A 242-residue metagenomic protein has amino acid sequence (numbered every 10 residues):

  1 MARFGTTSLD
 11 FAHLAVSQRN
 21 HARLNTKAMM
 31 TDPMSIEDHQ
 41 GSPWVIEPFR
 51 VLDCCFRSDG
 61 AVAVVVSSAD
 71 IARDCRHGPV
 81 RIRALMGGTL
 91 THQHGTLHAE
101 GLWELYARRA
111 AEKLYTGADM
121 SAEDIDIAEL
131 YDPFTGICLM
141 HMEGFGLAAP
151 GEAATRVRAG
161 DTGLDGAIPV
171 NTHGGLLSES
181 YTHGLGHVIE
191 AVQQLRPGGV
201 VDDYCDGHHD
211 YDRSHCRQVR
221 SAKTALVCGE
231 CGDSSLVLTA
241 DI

Functional and structural regions predicted by a protein language model:
M1-P48: Glycine-rich, mobile lid/loop segments that gate access to catalytic sites or pores
M1-T7, A110-D124: Phosphate/pyrophosphate-binding loops at sites that engage ATP/ADP/AMP, CoA/4′-phosphopantetheine, polyphosphate
T6-D10, N25-M30, P79, S121-D124 (+1 more regions): Flexible, glycine/charged-enriched surface loops at secondary-structure junctions
H13, W44-R109, K113, A159-T172 (+5 more regions): Condensing-enzyme catalytic core mediating Claisen C-C bond formation in acyl metabolism
A15, R19-M29, L90-G95, F134-M140 (+2 more regions): Acyl-CoA/ACP chain-elongation machinery
H94-A99, D132-A154, S234-A240: Short glycine/threonine-rich loop-to-helix capping motif typified by GTGT followed within a few residues by an Asp-Pro
D119-E129, N171-E179, V201: Hydrophobic alpha-helical bundle architecture
C138-P169, H209-S214: Glycine- and aromatic-enriched membrane alpha-helices
